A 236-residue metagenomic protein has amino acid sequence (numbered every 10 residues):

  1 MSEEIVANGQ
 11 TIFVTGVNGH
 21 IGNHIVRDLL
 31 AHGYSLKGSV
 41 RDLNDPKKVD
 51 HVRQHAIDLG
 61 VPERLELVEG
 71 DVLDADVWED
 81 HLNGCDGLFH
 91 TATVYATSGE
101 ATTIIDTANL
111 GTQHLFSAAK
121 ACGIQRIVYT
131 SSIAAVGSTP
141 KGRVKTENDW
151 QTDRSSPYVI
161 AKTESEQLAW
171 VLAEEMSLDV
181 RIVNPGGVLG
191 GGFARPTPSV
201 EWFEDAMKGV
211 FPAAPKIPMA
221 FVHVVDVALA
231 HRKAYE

Functional and structural regions predicted by a protein language model:
E3-V6, Q10-S39: N-terminal Rossmann NAD(P)H-binding glycine-rich loop of SDR-like oxidoreductase domains
L43-K47, Q54-L110: NAD(P)H-binding glycine-rich loop region in Rossmannoid oxidoreductase-like domains and their noncatalytic homologs
H90, V94, G99-Y158: Conserved Rossmann-fold NAD(P)-dependent oxidoreductase catalytic core, especially the SDR/UDP-sugar
V136-G137, L178-S199: Flexible, glycine-rich beta-alpha linker
R154-Y158, G186-P196, A213-V225: Glycine-rich "substrate-gating" loop/helix at the edge of Rossmann-like oxidoreductase active sites
S155-V180: Active-site Tyr-X1-5-Lys
F203-P212, I217-E236: Alpha-helical substrate-binding/gating segment
